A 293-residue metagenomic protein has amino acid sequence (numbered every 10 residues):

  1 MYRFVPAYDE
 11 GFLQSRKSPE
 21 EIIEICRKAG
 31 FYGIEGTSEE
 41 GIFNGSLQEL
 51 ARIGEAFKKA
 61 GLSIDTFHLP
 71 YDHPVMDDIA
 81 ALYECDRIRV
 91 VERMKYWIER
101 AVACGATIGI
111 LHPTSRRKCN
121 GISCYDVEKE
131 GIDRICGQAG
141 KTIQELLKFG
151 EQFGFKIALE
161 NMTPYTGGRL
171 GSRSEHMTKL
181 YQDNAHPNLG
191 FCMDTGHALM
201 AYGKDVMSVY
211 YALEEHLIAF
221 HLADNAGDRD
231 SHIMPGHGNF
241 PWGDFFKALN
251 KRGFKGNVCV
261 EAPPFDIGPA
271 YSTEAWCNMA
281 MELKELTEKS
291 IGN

Functional and structural regions predicted by a protein language model:
M1-E10, T66-I79, R116-D126: N-terminal small/glycine-rich loop or linker at the start of catalytic domains across soluble metabolic enzymes
M1-F4, E10-F12, R16-G30, G105-T107 (+4 more regions): Histidine-acidic metal/acid-base catalytic patches
K17-E20, K59, I79-G190, M200: Active-site acidic/histidine proton-transfer and metal-coordination neighborhood in alpha/beta enzyme cores
I34-E35, D65-F67, G109, I157 (+2 more regions): Hydrophobic residues within beta-strands of alpha/beta enzymes
E35-K58, P113: Glycine-rich, proline-tolerant flexible connector loops at the mouths of alpha/beta enzymes
S38-G41, Y71-M76, R116-K118, D224-D230 (+1 more regions): Conserved radical SAM core fold
E39, P70, T114, T163 (+2 more regions): Residue-level "edge-of-site" marker
K58-I64: Short, structured active-site "lid" loops
